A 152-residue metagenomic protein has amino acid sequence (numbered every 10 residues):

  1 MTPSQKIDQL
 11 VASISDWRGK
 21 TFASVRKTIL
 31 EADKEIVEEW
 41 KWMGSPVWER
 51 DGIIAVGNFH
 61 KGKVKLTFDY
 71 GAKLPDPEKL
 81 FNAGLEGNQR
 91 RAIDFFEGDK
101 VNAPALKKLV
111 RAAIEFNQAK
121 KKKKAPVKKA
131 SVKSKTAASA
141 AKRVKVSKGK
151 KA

Functional and structural regions predicted by a protein language model:
M1-A152: Charge-dense, helix-prone N-terminal extensions
